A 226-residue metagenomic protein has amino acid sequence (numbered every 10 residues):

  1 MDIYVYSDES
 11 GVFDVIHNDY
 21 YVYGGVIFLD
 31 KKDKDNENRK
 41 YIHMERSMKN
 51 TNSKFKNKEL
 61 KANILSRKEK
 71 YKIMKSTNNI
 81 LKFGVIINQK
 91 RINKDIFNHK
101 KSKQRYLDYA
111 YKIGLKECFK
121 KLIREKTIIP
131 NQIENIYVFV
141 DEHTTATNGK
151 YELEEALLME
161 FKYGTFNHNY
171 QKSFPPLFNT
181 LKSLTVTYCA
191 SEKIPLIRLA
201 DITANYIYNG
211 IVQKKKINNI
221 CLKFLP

Functional and structural regions predicted by a protein language model:
M1-P226: Phosphate-ester processing/binding pockets and catalytic centers
